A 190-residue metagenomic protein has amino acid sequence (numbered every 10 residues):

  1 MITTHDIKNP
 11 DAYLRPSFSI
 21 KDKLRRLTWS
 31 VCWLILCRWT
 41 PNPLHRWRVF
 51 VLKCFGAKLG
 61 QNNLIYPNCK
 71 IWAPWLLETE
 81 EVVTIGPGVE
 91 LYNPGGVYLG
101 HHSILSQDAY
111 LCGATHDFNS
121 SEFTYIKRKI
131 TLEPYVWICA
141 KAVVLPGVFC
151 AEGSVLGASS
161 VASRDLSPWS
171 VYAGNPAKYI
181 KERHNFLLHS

Functional and structural regions predicted by a protein language model:
M1-A57, Q61, Y135, G153 (+1 more regions): Terminal amphipathic alpha-helical/low-complexity segments used for targeting or macromolecular assembly
W39-V49, N68-E80, T84-F149, N175-P176 (+1 more regions): Flexible, glycine/small-residue-enriched loop-and-beta-strand segment within the central core of proteins
G60, F149, S167: Short conserved AdoMet
N63-Y66: Short alpha-helical DNA-recognition segment
T84, W137, V155, V161 (+1 more regions): Short-chain dehydrogenase/reductase
V97, S160, P168-S170, K178: Glycine-centered loop/turn positions within well-structured domains that cap or flank conserved ligand/cofactor-binding
A140-R164: Beta-rich strand-turn-strand
